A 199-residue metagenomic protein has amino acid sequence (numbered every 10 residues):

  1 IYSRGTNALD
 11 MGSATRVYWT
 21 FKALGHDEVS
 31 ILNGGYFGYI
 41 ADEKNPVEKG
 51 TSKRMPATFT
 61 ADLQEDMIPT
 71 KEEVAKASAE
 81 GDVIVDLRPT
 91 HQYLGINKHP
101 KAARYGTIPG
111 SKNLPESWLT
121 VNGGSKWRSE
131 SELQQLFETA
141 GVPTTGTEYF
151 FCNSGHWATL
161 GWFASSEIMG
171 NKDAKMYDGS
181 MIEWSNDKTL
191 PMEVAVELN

Functional and structural regions predicted by a protein language model:
I1-E73, N97, W157-A174, G179-S180: Thiolate-centered catalytic microenvironments shared by cysteine-dependent enzyme domains
I1-Y2, S30-I31, V83-D86, N113-P115 (+2 more regions): Structural recognition of the beta-strand scaffold that forms the well-ordered cores of secreted hydrolase catalytic
R4, A75-A140, T144-T145, L190 (+1 more regions): Positively charged, proline/Ser/Thr-rich regional signature most characteristic of the Rhodanese/CDC25-like
K22-H26, A41, A79, E138 (+3 more regions): Sec-exported extracytoplasmic/periplasmic mature domains
G38-Y39, L119-N122, I182-W184: A short acidic, often aromatic-flanked loop/helix-cap motif at beta-alpha or helix-coil junctions that lines enzyme
T60-E65, E138-T139, G146-Y149: Extended, charge-rich low-complexity interaction segments
Q135, T145-E197: C-terminal soluble interaction/assembly domains
